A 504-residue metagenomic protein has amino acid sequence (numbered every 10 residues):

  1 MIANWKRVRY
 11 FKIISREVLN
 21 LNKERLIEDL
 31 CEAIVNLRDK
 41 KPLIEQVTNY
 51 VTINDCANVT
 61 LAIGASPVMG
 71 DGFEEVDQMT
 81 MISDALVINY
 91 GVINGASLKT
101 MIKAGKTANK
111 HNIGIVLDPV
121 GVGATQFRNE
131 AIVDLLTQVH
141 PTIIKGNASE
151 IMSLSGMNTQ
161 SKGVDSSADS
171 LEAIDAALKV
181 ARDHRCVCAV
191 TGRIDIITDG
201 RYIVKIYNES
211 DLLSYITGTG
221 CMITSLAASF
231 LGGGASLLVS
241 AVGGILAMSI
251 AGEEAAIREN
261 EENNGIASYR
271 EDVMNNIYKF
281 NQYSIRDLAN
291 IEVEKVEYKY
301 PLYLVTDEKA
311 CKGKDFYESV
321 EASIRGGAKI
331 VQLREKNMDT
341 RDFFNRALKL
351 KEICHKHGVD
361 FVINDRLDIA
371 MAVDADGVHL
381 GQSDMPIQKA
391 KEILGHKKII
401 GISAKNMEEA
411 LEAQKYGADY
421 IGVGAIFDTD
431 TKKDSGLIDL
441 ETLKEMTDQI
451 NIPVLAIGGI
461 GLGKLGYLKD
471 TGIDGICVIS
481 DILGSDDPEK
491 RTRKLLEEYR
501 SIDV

Functional and structural regions predicted by a protein language model:
N22-I143, A168-D183, T191, R325: Ribokinase/PfkB-type carbohydrate-kinase core domain
R25-E28, I250-V296, I502-V504: Charged C-terminal helix
D39-C56, L61-P67, F73-E74, V296-M385 (+4 more regions): Conserved N-terminal beta1-alpha1 strand-loop-helix module at the mouth
I102-K103, R128-V133, I206-E209, Y317-E318 (+2 more regions): Charged helix-capping and loop-helix junction motifs
R128-I203, K349-L367, A372-Y416: Conserved phosphate/ATP/ADP-binding segment of small-molecule kinases
S210-A227, L237-L238, I457-G458: Short glycine/threonine-rich catalytic loop with a Thr-x-Gly-x-Asp
A227-S268, T471-I473: Conserved post-catalytic alpha-helical subdomain immediately downstream of the catalytic base and nucleotide-binding
Q382-K389, G422-D434, K469-T492: Glycine-rich phosphate-binding active-site loops on the catalytic face of alpha/beta enzymes
